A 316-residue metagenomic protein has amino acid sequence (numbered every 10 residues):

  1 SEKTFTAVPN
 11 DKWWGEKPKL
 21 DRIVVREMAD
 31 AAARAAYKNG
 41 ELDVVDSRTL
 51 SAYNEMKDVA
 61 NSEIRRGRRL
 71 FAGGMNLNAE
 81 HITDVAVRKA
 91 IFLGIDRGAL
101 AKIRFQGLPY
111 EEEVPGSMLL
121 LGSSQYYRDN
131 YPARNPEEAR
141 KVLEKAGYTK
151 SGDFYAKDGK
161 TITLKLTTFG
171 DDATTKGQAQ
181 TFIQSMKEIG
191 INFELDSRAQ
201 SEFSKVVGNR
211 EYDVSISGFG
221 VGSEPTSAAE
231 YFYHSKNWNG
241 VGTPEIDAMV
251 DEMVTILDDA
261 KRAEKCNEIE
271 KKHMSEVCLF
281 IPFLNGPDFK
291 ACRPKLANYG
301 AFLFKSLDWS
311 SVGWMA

Functional and structural regions predicted by a protein language model:
E2-T4, P9, I95-Y126, T174-I183 (+1 more regions): Detector for C-terminal structural segments
V8-W13, G67-A90, G94, I103-R104 (+4 more regions): A bilobed periplasmic-binding-protein/Venus flytrap-type ligand-binding module shared by bacterial periplasmic
P9-E55, I183, N192-E194, A199-Q200: Ligand-site clamp/hinge motif
K17-D21, V85, P136-K165: Immediate post-signal peptide segment of exported/extracytoplasmic ligand-binding proteins
A33-R34, L42, V87-R88, L100 (+2 more regions): Short, hydrophobic alpha-helical packing/hinge segments within bilobed ligand-binding/sensory domains
R48-D58, V221-T226: A ligand-binding cleft/hinge motif common to bilobed small-molecule-binding domains
E113-S151, G170-G177: Structural transition elements
T149-V221: Ligand/substrate-recognition segments at binding pockets and active sites
